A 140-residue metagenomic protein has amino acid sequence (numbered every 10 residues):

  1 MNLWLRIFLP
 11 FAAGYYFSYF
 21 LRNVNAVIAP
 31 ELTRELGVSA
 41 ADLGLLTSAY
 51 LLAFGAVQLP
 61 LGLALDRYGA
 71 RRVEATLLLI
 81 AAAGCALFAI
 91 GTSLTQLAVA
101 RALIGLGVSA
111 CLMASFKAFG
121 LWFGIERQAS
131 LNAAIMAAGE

Functional and structural regions predicted by a protein language model:
R6-A40, L61: Extracytoplasmic
F11-Y19, L51, C85, S93-L97 (+1 more regions): Helical-face signature of the major facilitator-like transporter fold
A12, G44, A75, A129 (+1 more regions): Conserved glycine-rich helix-kink/hinge and helix-boundary motifs of the Major Facilitator Superfamily
N23, L51-L59: Residue-level signature of mid-helix packing/kink "hotspots" within the transmembrane helices of 12-pass Major
S39-T47: Juxtamembrane helix-start elements in MFS-like secondary transporters
T47-Y50, F54, A81, I104-G105 (+1 more regions): Structural signature of transmembrane alpha-helices in multi-pass secondary transporters
A56-L94: Conserved MFS/SLC helix-loop-helix module at the cytosolic interface between two early adjacent transmembrane helices
A100-A138: Cytoplasmic helix-loop-helix junction between adjacent transmembrane helices in 12-TM secondary transporters
